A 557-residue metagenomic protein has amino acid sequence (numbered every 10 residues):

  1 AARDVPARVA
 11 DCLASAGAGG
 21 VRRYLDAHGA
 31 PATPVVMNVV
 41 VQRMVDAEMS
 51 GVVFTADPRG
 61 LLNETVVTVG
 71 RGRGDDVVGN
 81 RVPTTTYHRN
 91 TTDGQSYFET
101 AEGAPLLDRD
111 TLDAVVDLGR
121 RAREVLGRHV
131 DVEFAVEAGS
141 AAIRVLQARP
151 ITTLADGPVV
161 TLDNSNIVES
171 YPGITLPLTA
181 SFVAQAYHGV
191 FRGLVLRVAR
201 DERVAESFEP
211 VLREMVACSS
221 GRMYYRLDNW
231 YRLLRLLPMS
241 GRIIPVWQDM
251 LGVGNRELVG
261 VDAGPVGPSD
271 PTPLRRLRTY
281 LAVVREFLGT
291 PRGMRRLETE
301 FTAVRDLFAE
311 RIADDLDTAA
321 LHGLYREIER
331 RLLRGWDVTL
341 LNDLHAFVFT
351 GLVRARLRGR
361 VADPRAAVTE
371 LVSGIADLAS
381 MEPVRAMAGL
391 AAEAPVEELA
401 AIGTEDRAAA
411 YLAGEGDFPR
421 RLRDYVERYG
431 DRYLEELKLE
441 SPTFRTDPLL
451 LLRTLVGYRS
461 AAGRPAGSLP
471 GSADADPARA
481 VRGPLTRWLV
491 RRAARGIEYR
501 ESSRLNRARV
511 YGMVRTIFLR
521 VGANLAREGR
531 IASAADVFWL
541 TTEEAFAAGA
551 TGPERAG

Functional and structural regions predicted by a protein language model:
A1-S165, G496, R527: Conserved mixed alpha/beta core segments that line enzyme active sites in large multi-domain catalysts
C12-A16, G94, N164-R192: Active-site "cap" helix and flanking loop/linker of ATP-utilizing ligase/carboxylase catalytic domains
D26, V67, D93-F98, G173-T175 (+2 more regions): Short, surface-exposed, polar/charged, turn-prone segments marking secondary-structure boundaries
L62-T68, G72-R81, T85, E169 (+2 more regions): Gly/Pro-rich active-site capping loops and adjacent beta-alpha segments that organize cofactor/substrate pockets
T111-V115, L178, L485: Residues at the start of alpha-helices and the adjacent loop-to-helix junctions
E124-G127, A138-S140, A155, V160 (+3 more regions): Contiguous hydrophobic, helix-prone segments at protein termini that mediate membrane targeting/anchoring
